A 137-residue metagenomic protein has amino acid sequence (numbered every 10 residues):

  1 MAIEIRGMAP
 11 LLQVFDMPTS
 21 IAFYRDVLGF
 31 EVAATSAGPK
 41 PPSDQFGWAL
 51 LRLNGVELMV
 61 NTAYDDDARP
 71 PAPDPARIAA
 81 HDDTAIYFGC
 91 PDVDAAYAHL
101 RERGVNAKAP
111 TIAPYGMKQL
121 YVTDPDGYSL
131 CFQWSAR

Functional and structural regions predicted by a protein language model:
M1-T19, D83-I86, Q133-R137: N-terminal beta-strand motif that seeds the catalytic metal site of vicinal oxygen chelate
A2, L11-L58: Core segments of cupin and vicinal oxygen chelate
D16-P18, D65, A79-D126: Vicinal oxygen chelate
A34, Y121, F132-R137: Short beta->alpha transition motifs characteristic of CBS
S36-G38, A72-R77: Short, P/G- and charge-enriched loop/turn segments at secondary-structure junctions
L50-N54, V122-P125, S135: Active-site beta-strand termini and strand-to-loop segments that position acidic
